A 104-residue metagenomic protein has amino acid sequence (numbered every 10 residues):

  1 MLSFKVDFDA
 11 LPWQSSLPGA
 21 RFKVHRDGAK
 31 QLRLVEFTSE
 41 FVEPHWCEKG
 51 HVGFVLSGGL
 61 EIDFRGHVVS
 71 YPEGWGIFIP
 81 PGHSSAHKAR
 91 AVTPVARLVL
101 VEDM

Functional and structural regions predicted by a protein language model:
M1-V35: A short, N-terminal "cap"/entry segment at the start of jelly-roll beta-barrel domains of the cupin/DSBH fold
V24, L32-E36, V52, G76-F78 (+1 more regions): Conserved hydrophobic/aromatic beta-strand scaffold that supports enzyme active sites
G28-C47, P81-G82: Conserved short histidine dyad/triad with adjacent acidic residue
F37, W46-I62: Short, conserved beta-strand element in jelly-roll/cupin
G59-E61, V68, V95: Structural motif
R65-H83: Short acidic-glycine-tyrosine-enriched beta hairpin
P81-M104: Ligand-binding loop in jelly-roll beta-barrel domains
